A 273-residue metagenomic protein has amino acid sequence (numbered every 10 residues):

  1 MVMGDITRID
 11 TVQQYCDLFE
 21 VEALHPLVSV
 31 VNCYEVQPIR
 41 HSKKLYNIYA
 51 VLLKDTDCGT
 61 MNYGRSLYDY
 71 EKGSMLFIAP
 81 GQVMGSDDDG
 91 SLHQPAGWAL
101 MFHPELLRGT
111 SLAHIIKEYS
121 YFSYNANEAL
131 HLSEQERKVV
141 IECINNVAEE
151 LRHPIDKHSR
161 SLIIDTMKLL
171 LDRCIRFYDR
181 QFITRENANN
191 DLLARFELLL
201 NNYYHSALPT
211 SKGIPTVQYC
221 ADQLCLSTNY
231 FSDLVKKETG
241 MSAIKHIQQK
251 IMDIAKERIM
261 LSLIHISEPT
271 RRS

Functional and structural regions predicted by a protein language model:
M1-D69: Generic protein-terminus/edge-of-domain signal
L76, G81-D87, L107-R108: Histidine-centered metal-chelating micro-motifs
D89-H153: A hydrophobic/aromatic-rich effector-binding and dimerization subdomain of bacterial HTH-type transcriptional regulators
K138-N201: An amphipathic alpha-helical interaction segment
E186-L226, K245-I264: A short, Lys/Arg-enriched amphipathic alpha-helix from helix-turn-helix/homeodomain DNA-binding modules
V235-M241: A secondary-structure capping/hinge motif
I264-S273: Single conserved hydrophobic/aromatic residue that forms the stacking wall/gate of nucleotide- or nucleobase-binding
